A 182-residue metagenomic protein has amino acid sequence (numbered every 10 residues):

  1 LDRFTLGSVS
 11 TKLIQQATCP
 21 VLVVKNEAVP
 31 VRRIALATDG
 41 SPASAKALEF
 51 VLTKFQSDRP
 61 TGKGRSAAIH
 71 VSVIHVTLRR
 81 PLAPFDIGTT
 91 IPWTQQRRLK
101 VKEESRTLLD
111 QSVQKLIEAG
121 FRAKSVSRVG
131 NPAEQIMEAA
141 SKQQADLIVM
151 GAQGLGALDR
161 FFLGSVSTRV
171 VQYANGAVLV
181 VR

Functional and structural regions predicted by a protein language model:
L1-E27, E138-R182: Gly/Ser-rich helix-loop-strand patches that form or flank binding pockets for ribonucleotide-derived cofactors
V24, I74-V76, V126-G130, V181: Conserved beta-strand termini and adjacent loop/short-helix elements that scaffold enzyme active sites in alpha/beta
V29-T94, Q114-V126: Small/aliphatic-rich secondary-structure junction motif
V31, P81, A133-Q135, A157: Generic structural signal for helix capping and beta-alpha/helix-loop junctions
R65, Q114-I148, L155: Structural beta-alpha unit
P92-T107: A short acidic, glycine-rich active-site loop that binds or catalyzes chemistry on phosphate/adenosine moieties
L109-V113: A conserved short alpha-helical segment within the catalytic HATPase_c
